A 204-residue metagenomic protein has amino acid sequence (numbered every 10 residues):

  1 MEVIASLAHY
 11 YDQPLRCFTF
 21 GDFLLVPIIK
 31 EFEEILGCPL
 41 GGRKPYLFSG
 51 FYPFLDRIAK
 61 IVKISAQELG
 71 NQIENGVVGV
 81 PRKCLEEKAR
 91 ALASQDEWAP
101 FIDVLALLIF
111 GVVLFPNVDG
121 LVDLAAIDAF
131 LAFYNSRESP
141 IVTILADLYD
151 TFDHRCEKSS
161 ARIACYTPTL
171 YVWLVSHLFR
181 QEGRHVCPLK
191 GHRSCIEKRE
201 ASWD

Functional and structural regions predicted by a protein language model:
M1-D204: Structural stabilizers in ordered domains
